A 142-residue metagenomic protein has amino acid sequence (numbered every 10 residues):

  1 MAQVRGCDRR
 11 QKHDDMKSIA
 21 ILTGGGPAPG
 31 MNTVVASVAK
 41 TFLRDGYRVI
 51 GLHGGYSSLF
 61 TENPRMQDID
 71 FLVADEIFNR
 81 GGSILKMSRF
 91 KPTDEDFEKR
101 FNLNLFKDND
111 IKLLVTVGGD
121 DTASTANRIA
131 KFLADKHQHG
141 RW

Functional and structural regions predicted by a protein language model:
D14-D15, A20, F42-L43, D75-N79 (+2 more regions): Solvent-exposed alpha-helices and their adjacent loops that cap or buttress functional pockets in soluble metabolic
M16-N63: N-terminal phosphate-binding or glycine-rich loops at protein starts, especially the Walker A/P-loop of NTPases
G25-M31, V117-S124: Gly/Ser/Thr-rich loops at beta-strand to alpha-helix junctions that form or flank small-molecule/cofactor-binding
A36-K40, Q67, N102-L103, A130-A134: Short, solvent-exposed amphipathic alpha-helical segments in soluble enzyme and RNA/protein-processing domains
G46, L52-H53, F132-W142: Short, acidic/small-residue loops that bind anionic groups at enzyme active sites
L59-L114, D121-S124: Glycine-rich oxoanion-binding loops at beta->alpha junctions
